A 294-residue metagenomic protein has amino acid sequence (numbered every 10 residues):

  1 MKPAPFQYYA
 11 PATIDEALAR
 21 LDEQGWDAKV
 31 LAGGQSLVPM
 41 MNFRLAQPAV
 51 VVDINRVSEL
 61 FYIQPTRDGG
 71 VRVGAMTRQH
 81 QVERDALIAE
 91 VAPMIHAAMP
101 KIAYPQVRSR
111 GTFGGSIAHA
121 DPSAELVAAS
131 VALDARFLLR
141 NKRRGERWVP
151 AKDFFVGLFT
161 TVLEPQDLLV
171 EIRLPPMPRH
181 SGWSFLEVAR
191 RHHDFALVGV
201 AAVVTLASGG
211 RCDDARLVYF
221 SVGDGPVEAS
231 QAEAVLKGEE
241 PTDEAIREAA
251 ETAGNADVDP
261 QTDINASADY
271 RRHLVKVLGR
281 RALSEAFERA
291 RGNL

Functional and structural regions predicted by a protein language model:
M1-L294: C-terminal structural segment of proteins
